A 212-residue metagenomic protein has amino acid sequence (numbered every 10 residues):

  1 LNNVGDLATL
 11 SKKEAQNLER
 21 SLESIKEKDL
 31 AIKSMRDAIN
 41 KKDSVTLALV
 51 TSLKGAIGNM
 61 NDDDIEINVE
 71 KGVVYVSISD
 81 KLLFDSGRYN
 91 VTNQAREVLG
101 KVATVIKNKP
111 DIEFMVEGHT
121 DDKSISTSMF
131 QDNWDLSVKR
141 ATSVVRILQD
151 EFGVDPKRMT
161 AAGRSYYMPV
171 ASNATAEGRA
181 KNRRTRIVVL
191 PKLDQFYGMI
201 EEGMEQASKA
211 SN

Functional and structural regions predicted by a protein language model:
L1-N68: Extracellular/lumenal/periplasmic "stalk" regions immediately C-terminal to a signal peptide or transmembrane helix
E19, E23, K33, T51 (+5 more regions): Solvent-exposed, polar/charged alpha-helical surfaces in well-ordered, non-transmembrane soluble domains, broadly
L30, N40, G58, T104-D111 (+1 more regions): Sec-exported extracytoplasmic/periplasmic mature domains
N61-D63, I67, G100-N108: Short amphipathic alpha-helices and their capping/turn segments at secondary-structure boundaries
D63-N68, I112-G118: Short beta-strand elements
V69-V73: Short Gly/Ser/Thr- and Asp/Glu-enriched loop/turn motifs at secondary-structure junctions
V74-D80: Short, aliphatic-rich beta-strand segments
L83-K101, K109, T120-N212: Periplasmic OmpA-like peptidoglycan-binding domain that tethers envelope proteins to the cell wall
